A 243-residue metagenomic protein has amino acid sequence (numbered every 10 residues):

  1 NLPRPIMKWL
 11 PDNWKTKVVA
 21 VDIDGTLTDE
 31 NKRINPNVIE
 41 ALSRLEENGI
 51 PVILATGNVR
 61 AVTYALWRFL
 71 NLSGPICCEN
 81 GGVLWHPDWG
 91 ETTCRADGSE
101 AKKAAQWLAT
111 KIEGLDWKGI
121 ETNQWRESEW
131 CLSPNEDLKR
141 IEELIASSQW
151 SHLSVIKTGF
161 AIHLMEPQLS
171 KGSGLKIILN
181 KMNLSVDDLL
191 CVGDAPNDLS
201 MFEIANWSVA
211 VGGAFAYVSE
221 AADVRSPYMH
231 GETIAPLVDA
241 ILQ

Functional and structural regions predicted by a protein language model:
N1-V21, R44, L184: Non-catalytic pre-domain segments flanking phosphatase-related domains
L2-W9, I204, V209-Q243: Asp-based, Mg2+/Mn2+-dependent phosphohydrolase catalytic module
D12-K32, F202: Asp-based phosphoryl-transfer active-site loop
N31-N123: Active-site phosphate-binding/coordination module
V38, T63-W67, I141, F202-A205 (+2 more regions): Hydrophobic packing residues within well-ordered alpha-helices of enzyme cores
G49-I53, S73-G74, E129, D187-D188 (+1 more regions): Short active-site oxyanion
F69-S73, E79-N80, Q149-S151, I204-A205 (+1 more regions): Short, structured coil segments at secondary-structure junctions
A104-I204, G213, A221: Conserved acidic, metal-coordinating active-site core of Asp-based, Mg2+-dependent phosphoryl-transfer enzymes
